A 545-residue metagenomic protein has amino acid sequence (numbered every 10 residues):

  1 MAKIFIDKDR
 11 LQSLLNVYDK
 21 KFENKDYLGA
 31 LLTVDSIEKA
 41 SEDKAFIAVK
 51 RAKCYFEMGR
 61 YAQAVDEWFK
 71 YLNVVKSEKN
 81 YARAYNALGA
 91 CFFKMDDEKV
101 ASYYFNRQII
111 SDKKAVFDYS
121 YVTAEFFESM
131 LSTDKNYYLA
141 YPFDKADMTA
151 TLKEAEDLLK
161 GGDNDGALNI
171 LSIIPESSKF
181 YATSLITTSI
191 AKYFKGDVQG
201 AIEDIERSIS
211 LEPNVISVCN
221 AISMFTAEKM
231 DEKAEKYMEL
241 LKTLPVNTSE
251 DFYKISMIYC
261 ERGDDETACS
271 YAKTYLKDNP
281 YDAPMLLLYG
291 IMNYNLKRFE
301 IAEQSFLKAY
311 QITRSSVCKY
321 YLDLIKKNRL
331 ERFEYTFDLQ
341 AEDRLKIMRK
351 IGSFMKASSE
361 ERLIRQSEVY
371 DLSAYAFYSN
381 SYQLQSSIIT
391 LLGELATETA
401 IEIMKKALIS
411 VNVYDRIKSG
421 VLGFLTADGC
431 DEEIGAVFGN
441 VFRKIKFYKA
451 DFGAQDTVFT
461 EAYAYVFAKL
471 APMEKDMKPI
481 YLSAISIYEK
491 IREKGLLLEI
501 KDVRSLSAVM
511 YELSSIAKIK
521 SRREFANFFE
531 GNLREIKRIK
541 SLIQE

Functional and structural regions predicted by a protein language model:
M1-S13, K39-S41, T133-A150, I173 (+6 more regions): TPR-adjacent "capping" and linker segments in tetratricopeptide-repeat scaffold/adaptor proteins
A2, Y81-M95, A115-Y138, N220-K229 (+5 more regions): TPR/TPR-like alpha-solenoid helical repeat scaffolds
D9-A40, F56-E57, K145-I173, S177 (+2 more regions): Alpha-helical segment of the N-proximal tetratricopeptide repeat
Q12, A45-F46, K79-R83, F117 (+7 more regions): Start-of-helix register in tetratricopeptide repeats
N73, N86, A90-F117, T123-A124 (+6 more regions): TPR/TPR-like (Sel1-like) alpha-helical repeat modules
I301-E303, Q366-Y378, T397-I409, D431-F438: Amphipathic alpha-helical scaffolding segments comprising HEAT/armadillo-like alpha-solenoid repeats
